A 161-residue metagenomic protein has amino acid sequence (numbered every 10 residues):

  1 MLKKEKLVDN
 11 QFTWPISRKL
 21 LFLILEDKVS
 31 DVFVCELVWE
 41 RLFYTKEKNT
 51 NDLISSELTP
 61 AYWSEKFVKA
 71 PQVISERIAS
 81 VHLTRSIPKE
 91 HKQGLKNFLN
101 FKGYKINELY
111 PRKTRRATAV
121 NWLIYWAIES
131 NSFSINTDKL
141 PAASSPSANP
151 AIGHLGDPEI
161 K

Functional and structural regions predicted by a protein language model:
K4-V8, T13-I16, E26-D27: Eukaryotic charged/polar low-complexity linker/IDR segments
D9, L23, E108: Sparse, context-dependent recognition of short Cys/His-centered cofactor- or disulfide-binding micro-motifs
I16-K105: Conserved, aromatic- and glycine-enriched, well-ordered alpha/beta core segments that occur as contiguous structural
K69-K161: Low-complexity intrinsically disordered segments
